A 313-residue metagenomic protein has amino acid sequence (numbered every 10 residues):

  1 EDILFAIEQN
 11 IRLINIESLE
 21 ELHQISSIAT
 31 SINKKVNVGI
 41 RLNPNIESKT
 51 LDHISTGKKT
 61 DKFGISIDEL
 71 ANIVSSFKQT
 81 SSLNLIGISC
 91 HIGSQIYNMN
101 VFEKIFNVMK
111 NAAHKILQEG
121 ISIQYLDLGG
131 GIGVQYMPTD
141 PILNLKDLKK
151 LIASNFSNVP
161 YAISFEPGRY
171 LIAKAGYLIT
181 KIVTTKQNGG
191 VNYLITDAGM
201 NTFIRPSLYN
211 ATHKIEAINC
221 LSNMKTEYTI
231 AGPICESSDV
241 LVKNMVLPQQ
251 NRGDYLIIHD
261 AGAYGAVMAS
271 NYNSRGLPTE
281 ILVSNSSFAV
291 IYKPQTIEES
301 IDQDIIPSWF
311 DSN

Functional and structural regions predicted by a protein language model:
E1-Y125, V134: Active-site-proximal beta-alpha core segment in soluble small-molecule metabolic enzymes
I16, C90, L128, F165-P167 (+1 more regions): Conserved beta-strand positions
L42-I46, I92-I96, G130-V134, R169-L171 (+3 more regions): Glycine-rich beta-alpha junction loops
I46-T50, Q124-T139, S164-G176, F203-I204: Flexible glycine/acidic-rich beta-alpha junction loops that bind and position SAM and/or redox cofactors in anaerobic
N98-K104, Q135-L148, A173-T184, K243-V246: Short glycine/threonine-rich loop-to-helix capping motif typified by GTGT followed within a few residues by an Asp-Pro
L151, P160-N313: Charged (often Lys/Glu-rich) extended helix/loop segments that serve as interaction or gating elements
